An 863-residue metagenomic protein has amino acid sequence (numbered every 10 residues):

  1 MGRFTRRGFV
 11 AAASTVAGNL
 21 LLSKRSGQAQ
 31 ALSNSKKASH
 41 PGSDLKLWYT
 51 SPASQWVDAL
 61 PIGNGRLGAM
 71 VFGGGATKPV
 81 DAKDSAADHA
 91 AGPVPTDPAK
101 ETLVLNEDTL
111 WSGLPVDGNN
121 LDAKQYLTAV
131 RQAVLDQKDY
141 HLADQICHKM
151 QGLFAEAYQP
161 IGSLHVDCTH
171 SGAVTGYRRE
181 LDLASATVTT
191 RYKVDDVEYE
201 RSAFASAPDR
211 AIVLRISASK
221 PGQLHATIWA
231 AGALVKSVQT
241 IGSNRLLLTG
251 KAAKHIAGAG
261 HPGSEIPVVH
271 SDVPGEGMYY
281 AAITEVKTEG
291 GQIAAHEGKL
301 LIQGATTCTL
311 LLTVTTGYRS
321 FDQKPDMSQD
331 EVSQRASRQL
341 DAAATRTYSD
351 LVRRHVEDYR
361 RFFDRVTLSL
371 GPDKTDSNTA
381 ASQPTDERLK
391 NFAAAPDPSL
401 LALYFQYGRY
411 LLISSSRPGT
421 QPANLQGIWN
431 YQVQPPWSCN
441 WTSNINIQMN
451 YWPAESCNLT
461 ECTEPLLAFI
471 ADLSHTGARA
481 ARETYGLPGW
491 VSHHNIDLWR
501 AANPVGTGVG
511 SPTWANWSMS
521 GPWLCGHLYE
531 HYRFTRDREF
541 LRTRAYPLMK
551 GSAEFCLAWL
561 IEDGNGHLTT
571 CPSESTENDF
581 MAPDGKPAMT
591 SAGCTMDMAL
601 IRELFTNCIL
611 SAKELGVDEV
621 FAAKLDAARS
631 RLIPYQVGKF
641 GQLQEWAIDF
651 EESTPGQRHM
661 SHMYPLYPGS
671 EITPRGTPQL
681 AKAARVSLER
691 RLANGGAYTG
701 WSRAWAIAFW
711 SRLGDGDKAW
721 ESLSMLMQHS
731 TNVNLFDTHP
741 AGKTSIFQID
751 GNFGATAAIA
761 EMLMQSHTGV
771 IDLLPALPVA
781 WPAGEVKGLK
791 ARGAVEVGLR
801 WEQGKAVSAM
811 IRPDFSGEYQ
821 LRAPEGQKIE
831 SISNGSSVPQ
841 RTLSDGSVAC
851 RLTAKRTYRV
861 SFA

Functional and structural regions predicted by a protein language model:
G2-R3, R7-A29: N-terminal export signals
N34-P512, E530-Y532, R542, K550-A553 (+5 more regions): Aromatic-residue-lined binding/catalytic grooves and analogous aromatic/hydrophobic interfacial grooves in multimeric
V57-D81, A86, A91-V104, T109-L110 (+5 more regions): C-terminal capping/lid segments that line or modulate ligand- or cofactor-binding pockets
L311, D358, F469, H527 (+4 more regions): Generic recognition of well-ordered alpha-helical segments
S520-H531, R544-L557, S702, A719 (+1 more regions): Extended, hydrophobic alpha-helical segments in both membrane/secreted and soluble proteins
D537-R538: Short loop-to-helix capping motifs
P813-A823: Short, surface-exposed polybasic-and-hydrophobic patches located at secondary-structure transitions
